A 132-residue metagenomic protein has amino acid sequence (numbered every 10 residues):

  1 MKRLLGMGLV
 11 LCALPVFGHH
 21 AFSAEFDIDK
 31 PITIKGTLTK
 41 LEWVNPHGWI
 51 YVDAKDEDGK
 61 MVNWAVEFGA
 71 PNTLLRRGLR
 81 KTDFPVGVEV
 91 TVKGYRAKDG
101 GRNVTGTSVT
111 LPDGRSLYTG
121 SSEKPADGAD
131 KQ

Functional and structural regions predicted by a protein language model:
M1-L4: Positively charged n-region of N-terminal signal peptides that target proteins for export
H19-K35: Short N-terminal segments immediately surrounding and downstream of signal-peptide cleavage
G36-L38, E89: Conserved hydrophobic positions within beta-strands
V44-K55: Short aromatic-glycine-enriched beta-strand elements
G59-P71: Short, basic/aromatic beta-hairpin or loop at an interaction surface
R76-V92: Short nucleic-acid-contacting surface segments enriched for D/E, G, S/T with interspersed K/R
A97-S121: OB-fold/S1-family single-stranded nucleic acid-binding modules
